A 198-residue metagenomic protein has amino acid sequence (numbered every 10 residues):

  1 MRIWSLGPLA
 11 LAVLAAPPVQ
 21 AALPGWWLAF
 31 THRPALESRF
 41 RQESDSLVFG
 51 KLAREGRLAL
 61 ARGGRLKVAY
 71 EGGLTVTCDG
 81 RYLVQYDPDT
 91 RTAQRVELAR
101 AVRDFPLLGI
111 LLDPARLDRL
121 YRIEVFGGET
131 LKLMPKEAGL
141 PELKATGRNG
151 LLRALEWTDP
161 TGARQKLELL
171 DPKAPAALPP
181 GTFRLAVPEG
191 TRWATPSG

Functional and structural regions predicted by a protein language model:
M1-G7: Bacterial N-terminal signal peptides that target proteins for export
A12-A53, A61-R65, A176, V187-G198: N-terminal leader/targeting segments and the immediate start of mature chains
R33-A35, A53-E55, G63, E71 (+5 more regions): Extracytoplasmic
R41-D45, A69-E71, Y86-P88, M134-K136 (+1 more regions): A generic structural motif
R57-F105, Q165-K166: An acidic-aromatic
T90-E129: Flexible, surface-exposed loop/linker segments and immediately adjacent secondary-structure boundaries
Y121-S197: Gly/Pro-enriched, hydrophobic low-complexity segments that function as extracytoplasmic propeptides/linkers
